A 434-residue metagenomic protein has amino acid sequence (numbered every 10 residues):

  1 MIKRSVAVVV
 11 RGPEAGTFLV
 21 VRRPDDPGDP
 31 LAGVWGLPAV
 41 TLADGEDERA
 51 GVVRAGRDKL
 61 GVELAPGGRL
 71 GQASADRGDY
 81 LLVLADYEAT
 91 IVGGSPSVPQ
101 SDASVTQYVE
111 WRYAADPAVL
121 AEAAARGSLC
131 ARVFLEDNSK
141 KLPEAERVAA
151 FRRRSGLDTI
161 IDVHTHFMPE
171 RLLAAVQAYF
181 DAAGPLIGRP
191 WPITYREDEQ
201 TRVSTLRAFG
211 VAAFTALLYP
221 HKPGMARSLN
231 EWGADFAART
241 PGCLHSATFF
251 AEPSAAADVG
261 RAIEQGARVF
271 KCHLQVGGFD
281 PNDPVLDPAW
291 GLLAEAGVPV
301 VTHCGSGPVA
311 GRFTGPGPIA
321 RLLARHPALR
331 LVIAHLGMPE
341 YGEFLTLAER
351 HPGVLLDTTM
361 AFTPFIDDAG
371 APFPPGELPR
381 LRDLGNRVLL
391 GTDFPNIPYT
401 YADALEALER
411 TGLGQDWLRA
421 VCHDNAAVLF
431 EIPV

Functional and structural regions predicted by a protein language model:
M1-L19, T41, Q72: Conserved N-terminal beta-strand and adjoining loop/helix that marks the start of the Nudix/MutT-like hydrolase domain
V40-A65, A73-L129, D137-V148: Unchanged
A149-V163, L173-F209, A213, L384-R387 (+1 more regions): Mid-to-C-terminal alpha-helical segments outside catalytic/metal-binding sites
G156-T159, G210-F214, R239-H245, Q265-R268 (+5 more regions): Short, well-ordered coil/turn segments that N-cap beta-strands
H164, L206, G233, A262 (+7 more regions): Conserved, mostly hydrophobic/aromatic
H164-E170, H303, H335: Histidine-centered divalent metal-coordination motifs
A212-A213, P220-T314, T363: Active-site gating/metal-coordination segments in enzymes
R268-V269, F279-L389: Catalytic pocket-lining loop regions of alpha/beta-barrel enzymes, especially the amidohydrolase/enolase/GH5 lineages
